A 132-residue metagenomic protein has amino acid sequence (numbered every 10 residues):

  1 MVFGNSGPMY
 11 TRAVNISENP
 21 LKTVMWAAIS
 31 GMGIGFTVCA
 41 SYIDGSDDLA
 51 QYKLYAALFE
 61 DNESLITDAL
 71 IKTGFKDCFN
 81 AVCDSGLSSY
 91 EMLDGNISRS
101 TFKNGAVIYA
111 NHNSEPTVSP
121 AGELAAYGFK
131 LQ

Functional and structural regions predicted by a protein language model:
M1-Q132: Active-site-proximal substrate-binding groove within the catalytic cores of carbohydrate-active enzymes
